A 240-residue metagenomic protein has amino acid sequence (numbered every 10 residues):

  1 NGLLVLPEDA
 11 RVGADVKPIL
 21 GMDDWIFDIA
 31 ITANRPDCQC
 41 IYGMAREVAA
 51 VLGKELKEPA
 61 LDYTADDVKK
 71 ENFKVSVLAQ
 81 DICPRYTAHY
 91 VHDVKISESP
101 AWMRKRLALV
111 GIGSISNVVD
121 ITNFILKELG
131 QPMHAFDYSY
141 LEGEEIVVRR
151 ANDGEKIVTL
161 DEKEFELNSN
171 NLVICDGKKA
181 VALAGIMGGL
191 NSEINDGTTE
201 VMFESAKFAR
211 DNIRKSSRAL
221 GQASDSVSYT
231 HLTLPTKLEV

Functional and structural regions predicted by a protein language model:
N1-L234, L238: RNA/tRNA-interacting regions in translation and RNA-turnover enzymes
